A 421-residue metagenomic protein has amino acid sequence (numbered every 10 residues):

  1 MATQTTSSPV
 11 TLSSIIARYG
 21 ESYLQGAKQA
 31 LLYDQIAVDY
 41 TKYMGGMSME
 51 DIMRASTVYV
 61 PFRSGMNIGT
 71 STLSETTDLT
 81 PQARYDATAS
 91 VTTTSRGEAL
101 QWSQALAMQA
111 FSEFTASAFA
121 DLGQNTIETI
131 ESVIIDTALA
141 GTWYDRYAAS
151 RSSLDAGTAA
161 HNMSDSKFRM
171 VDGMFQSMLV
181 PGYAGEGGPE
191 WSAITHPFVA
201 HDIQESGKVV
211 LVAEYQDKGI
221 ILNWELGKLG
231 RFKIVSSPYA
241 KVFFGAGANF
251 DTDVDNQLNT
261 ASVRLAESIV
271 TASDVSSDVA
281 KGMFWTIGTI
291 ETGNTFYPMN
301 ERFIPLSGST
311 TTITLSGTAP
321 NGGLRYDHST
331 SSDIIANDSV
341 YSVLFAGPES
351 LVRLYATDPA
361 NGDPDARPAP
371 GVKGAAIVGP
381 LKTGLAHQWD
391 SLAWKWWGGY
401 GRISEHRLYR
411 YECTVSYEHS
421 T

Functional and structural regions predicted by a protein language model:
M1-V91, L408, V415: N-terminal "assembly arms/tails" that initiate or stabilize quaternary assembly in self-assembling proteins
V60, Y85-S150, A184-F198, I234 (+1 more regions): Long, contiguous amphipathic alpha-helices that act as assembly "spine/axial" helices in icosahedral shell and virion
I68-S71, A110, D202-E205, V212 (+2 more regions): Short helix/loop capping segments that flank catalytic or ligand/cofactor-binding pockets
W102-S103, G379-T421: Hydrophobic, glycine-enriched assembly/anchoring segments
Y144-K233, P238: Extended, solvent-exposed, turn-rich assembly/linker loops in the middle of proteins
N162-D165, S237-D333: Autoprocessing Asn-cyclization modules and mimics
I287-G288, N337, K395: Residue-level recognition of conserved beta-strand edge/terminus positions
Y297, L315-K373: Cys-His-centered catalytic/binding microenvironment captured across papain-like cysteine peptidases and homologous
